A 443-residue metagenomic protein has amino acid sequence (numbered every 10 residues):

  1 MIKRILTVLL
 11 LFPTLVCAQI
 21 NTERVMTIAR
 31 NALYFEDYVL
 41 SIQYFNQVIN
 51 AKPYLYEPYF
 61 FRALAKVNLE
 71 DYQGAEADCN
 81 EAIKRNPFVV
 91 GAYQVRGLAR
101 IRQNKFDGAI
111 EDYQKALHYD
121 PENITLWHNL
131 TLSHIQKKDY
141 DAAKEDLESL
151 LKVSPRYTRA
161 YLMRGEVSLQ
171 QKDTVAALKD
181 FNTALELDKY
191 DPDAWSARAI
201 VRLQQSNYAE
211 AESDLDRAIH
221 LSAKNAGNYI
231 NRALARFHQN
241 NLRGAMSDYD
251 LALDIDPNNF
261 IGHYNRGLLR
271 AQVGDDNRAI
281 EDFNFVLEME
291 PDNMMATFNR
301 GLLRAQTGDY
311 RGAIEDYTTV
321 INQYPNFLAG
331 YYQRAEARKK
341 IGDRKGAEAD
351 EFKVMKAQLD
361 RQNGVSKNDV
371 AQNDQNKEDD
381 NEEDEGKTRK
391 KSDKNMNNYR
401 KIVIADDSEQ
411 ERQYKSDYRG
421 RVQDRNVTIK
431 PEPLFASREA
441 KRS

Functional and structural regions predicted by a protein language model:
V16-Q73, A77-N80, K340, N368-Q375 (+2 more regions): N-terminal leader/linker segments that initiate helical-solenoid repeat arrays
N21-E23, Y56-E57, V90-Q94, I124-T125 (+7 more regions): Helix-start (N-cap) detector for alpha-helical repeat units in TPR-like alpha-solenoids, especially tetratricopeptide
Y34-F35, N68, R102, Q136-K137 (+8 more regions): Register position in tetratricopeptide repeats
M295, N299, A305-Q306, E315 (+1 more regions): Eukaryotic alpha-helical solenoid repeat scaffolds
